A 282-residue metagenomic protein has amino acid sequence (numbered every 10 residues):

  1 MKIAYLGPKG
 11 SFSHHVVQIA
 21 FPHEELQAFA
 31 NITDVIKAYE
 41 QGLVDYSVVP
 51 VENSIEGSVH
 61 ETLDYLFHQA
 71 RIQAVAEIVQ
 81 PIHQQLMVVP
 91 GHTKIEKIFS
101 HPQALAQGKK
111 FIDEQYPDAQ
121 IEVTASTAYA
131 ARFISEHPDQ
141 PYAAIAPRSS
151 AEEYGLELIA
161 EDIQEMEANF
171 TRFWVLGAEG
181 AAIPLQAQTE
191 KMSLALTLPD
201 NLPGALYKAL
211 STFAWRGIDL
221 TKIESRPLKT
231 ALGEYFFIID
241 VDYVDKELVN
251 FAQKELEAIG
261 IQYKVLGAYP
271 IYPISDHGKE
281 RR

Functional and structural regions predicted by a protein language model:
M1-R282: Domain-level signature for soluble enzymes in the chorismate/prephenate branch of the shikimate pathway
